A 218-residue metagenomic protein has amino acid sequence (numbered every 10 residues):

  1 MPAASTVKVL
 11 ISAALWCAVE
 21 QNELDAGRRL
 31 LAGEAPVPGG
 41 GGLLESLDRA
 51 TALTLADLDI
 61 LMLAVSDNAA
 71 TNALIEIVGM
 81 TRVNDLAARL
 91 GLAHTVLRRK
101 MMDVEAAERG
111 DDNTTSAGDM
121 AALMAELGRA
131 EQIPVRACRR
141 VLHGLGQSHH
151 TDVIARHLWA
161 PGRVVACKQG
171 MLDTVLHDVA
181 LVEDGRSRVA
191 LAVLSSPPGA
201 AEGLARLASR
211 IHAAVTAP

Functional and structural regions predicted by a protein language model:
M1-P2, D48, R109-G110: A short glycine/serine-rich beta->alpha loop
P2-L30, L191: Active-site SXXK
A13-Q21, E76, A122-R129, A213: Short glycine/serine- and small hydrophobic-enriched flexible loop segments
R28-G33, R139-H143: Beta-strand segments within the central parallel beta-sheet cores of soluble alpha/beta enzyme folds
A35-N72, M80: Conserved catalytic neighborhood of penicillin-recognizing serine enzymes
S66, K100, V193-S196: Active-site-proximal beta-strand/loop segments in catalytic clefts of secreted hydrolases
I75-R129: Mid-domain, small-residue-enriched loop/turn segments at the edges of structured enzyme/sensor domains
L123, L127-D152, G162, L172-P218: Structured C-terminal helix/loop/strand segments within mature extracytoplasmic catalytic/sensor domains
